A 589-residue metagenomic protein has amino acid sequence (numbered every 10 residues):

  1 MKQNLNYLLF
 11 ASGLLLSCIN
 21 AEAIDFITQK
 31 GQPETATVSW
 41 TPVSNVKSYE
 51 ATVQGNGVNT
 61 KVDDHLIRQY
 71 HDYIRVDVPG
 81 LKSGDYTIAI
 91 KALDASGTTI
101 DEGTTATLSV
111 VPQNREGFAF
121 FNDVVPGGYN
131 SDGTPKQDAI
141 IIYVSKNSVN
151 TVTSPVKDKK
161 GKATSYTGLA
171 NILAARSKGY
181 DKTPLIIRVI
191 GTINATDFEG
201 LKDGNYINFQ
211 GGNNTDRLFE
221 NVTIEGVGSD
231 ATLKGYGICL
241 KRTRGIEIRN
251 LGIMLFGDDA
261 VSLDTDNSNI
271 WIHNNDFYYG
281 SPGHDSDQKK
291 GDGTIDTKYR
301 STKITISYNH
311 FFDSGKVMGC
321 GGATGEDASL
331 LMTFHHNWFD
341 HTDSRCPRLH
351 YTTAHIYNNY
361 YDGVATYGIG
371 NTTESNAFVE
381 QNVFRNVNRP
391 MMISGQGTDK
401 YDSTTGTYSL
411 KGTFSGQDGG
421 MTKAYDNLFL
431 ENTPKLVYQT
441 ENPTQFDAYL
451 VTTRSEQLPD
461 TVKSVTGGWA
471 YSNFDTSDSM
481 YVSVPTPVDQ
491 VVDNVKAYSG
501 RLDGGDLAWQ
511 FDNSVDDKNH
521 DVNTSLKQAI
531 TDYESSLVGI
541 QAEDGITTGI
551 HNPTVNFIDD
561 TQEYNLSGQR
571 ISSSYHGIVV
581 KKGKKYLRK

Functional and structural regions predicted by a protein language model:
T28-V46: Conserved aromatic anchor
D77-I100: Beta-strand-rich modules
D94-F120: Extracellular fibronectin type III
A163-K182, F198-T223, T232-R249, L255-N267: Extracellular beta-strand-rich solenoid/capping regions of secreted or surface-exposed proteins that bind or remodel
D203-N213, K234-I238, L255-D264, H284-K298 (+4 more regions): Extracellular beta-strand/beta-solenoid scaffold signature
E220-D230, R244-L255, N267-G283, G293-T294 (+5 more regions): Right-handed parallel beta-helix
N358, A365, I369-G545: Extracellular beta-rich repeat passengers
I546-S567: Residue-level detector of functionally pivotal "anchor" positions at catalytic/ligand-binding pockets or at interdomain
